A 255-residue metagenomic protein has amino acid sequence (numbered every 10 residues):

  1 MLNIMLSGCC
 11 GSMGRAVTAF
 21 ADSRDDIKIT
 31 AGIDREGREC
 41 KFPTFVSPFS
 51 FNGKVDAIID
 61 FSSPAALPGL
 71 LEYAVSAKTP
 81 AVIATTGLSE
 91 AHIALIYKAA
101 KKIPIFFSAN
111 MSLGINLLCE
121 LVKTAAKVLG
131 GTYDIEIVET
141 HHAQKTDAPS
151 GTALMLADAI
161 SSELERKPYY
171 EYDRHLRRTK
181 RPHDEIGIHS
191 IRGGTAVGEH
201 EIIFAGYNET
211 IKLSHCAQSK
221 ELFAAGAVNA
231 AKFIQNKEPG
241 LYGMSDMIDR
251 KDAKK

Functional and structural regions predicted by a protein language model:
N3-S7, S12-V55, G131-K255: C-terminal substrate-binding/catalytic lobe of Rossmann-fold NAD(P)-dependent oxidoreductases
R35, T86-L88, N110-S112, T140-H142: Short, ordered loop/turn segments at secondary-structure junctions
F51-G53, A57, P64-I83, A91-L95: Rossmann-fold NAD(P) dinucleotide-binding segment
S62-S63, T86, S190-R192: Short glycine-/small-residue-rich Rossmann-like dinucleotide-binding loops
E72, T85-I105, N116, T124-A125: Rossmann-fold NAD(P)-binding glycine/threonine-rich loop
P80, L95-S112, G130-I135: Rossmann-fold dehydrogenase core element
L117-L129, A148: Rossmann-like NAD(P)H-binding beta-loop-alpha module
